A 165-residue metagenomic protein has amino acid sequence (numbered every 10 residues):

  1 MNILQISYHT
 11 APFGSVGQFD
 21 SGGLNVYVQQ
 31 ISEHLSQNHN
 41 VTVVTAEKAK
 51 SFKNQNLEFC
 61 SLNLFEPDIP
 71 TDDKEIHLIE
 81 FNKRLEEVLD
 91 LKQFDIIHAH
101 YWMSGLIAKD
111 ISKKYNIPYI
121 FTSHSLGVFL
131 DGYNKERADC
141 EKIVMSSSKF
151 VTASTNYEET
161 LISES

Functional and structural regions predicted by a protein language model:
M1-K53: N-terminal subdomain of nucleotide-sugar transferases
I3-L4, S112-L130, F150-T152: Active-site proximal beta-strand in glycosyltransferases
F19, P118, V128-I143: Nucleotide-sugar donor phosphate/pyrophosphate-binding loop at the beta->alpha transition of glycosyltransferases
N38-H39, N56, F94, S148: Short, well-ordered alpha-helix to beta-strand connector turns
E47-S51, K142-S165: A short, active-site helix/loop in glycosyltransferases that binds the activated sugar's phosphate group
L57-E86: A short, charged, and often flexible helix/loop element on the N-terminal side of the glycosyltransferase catalytic
V88-Q93: Glycine-rich phosphate-binding loop signature in dinucleotide/nucleotide-binding domains
A99-S104, S123: Short His-centered aromatic/hydrophobic patch
